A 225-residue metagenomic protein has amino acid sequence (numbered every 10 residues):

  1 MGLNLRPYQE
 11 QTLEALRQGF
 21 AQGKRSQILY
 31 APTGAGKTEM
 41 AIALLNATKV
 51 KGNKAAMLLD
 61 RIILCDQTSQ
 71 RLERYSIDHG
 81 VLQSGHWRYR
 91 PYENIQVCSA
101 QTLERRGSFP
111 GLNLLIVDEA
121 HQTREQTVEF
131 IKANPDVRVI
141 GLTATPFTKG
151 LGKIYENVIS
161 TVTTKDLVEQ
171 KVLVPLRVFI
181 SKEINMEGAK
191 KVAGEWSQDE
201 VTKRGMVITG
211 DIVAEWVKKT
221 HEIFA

Functional and structural regions predicted by a protein language model:
M1-Y30: Conserved pre-motif I regulatory segment
L16, M40-T48, I131: Hydrophobic residues on the short alpha-helix immediately C-terminal to a glycine-rich phosphate/catalytic loop
Q22-L45: Walker A/P-loop
N53-R61, I223-A225: Conserved RecA-like ASCE P-loop NTPase motor core of nucleic-acid helicases/translocases
A55, I62-W87: Conserved helix-turn-beta segment of the N-terminal RecA-like "Helicase ATP-binding" lobe in SF1/SF2 helicases
S84-L114, E125, E129: Conserved helix/coil segment N-terminal to the catalytic DExD/H
H121-V178: Post-DEXD/H (motif II) to motif III coupling segment of the RecA-like Helicase ATP-binding lobe
V158-A225: Conserved interdomain linker/interface between the two RecA-like ATPase lobes of SF2 helicase motors
